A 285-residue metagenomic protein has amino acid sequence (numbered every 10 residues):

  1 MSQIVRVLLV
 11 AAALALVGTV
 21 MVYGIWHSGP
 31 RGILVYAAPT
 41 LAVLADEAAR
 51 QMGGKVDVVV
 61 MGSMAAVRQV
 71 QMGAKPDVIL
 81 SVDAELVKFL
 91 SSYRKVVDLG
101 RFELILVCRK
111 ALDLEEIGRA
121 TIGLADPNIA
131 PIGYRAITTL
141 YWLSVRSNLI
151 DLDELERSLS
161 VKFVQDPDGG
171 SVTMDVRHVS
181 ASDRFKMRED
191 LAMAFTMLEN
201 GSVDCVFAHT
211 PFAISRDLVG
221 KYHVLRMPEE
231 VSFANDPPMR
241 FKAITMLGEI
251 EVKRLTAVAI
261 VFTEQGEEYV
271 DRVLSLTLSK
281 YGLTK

Functional and structural regions predicted by a protein language model:
S2-R50, V59, S63-A65, Q71-M72 (+4 more regions): Exported/periplasmic ABC-transporter solute-binding proteins
G54: N-terminal glycine/serine-rich phosphate-binding loop of ATP-dependent small-molecule kinases, especially carbohydrate
A74-P76: Short acidic/histidine-rich motifs immediately flanking catalytic phosphotransfer sites in two-component signaling
L104-L106: Non-transmembrane interaction and regulatory regions of membrane-associated proteins
